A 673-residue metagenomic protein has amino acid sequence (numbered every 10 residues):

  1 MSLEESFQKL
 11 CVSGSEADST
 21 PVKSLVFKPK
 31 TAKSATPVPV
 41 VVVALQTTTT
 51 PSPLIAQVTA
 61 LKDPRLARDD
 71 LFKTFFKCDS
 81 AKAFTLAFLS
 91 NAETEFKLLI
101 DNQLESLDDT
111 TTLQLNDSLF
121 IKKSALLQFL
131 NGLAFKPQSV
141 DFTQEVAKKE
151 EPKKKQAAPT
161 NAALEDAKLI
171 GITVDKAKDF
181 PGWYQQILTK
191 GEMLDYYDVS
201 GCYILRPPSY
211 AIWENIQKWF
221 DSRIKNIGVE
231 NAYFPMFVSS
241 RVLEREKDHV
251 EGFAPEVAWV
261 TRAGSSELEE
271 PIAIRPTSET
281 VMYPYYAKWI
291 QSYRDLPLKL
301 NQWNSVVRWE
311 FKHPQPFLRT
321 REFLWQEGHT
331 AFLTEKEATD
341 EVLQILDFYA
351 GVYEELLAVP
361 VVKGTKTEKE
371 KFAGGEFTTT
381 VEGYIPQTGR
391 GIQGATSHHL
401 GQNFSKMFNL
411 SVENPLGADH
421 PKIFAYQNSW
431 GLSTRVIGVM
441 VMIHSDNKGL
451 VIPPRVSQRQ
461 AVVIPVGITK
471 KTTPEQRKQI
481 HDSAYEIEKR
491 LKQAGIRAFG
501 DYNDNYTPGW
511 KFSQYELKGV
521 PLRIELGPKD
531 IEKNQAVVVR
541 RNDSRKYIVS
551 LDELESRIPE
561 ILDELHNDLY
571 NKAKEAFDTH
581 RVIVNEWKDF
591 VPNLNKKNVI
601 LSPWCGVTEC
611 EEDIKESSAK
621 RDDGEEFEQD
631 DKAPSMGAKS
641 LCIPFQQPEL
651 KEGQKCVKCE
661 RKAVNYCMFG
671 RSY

Functional and structural regions predicted by a protein language model:
M1-Y673: NTP/phosphate- and nucleic-acid-binding module
